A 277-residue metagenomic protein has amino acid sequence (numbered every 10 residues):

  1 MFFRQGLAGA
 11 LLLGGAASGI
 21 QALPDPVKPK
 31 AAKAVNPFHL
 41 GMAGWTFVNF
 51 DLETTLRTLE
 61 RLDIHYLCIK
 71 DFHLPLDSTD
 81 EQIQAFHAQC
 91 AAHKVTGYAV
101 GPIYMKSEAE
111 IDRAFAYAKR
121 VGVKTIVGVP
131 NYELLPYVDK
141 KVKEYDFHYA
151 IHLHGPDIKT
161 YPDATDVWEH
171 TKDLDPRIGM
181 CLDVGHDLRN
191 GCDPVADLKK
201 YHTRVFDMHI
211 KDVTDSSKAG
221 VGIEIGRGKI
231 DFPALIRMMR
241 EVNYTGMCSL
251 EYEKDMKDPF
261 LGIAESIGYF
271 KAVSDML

Functional and structural regions predicted by a protein language model:
F2-H39, V48-L62, A164, T171-L182 (+1 more regions): Histidine-acidic metal/acid-base catalytic patches
G6-L7, A32, T54-L56, H73 (+4 more regions): Active-site acidic/histidine proton-transfer and metal-coordination neighborhood in alpha/beta enzyme cores
F38-G44, L67-I69, G97-P102, I126-G128 (+4 more regions): Hydrophobic faces of well-ordered beta-strands that scaffold small-molecule active sites in alpha/beta enzyme cores
G44-T46, D71-H73, Y132, D212 (+1 more regions): A mature extracytoplasmic/lumenal domain signature
C68, A85-F86, A116-Y117, E144 (+4 more regions): Alpha-helix boundary/capping detector
C68-A85: Glycine-rich, proline-tolerant flexible connector loops at the mouths of alpha/beta enzymes
L76, L135, S217: Short glycine-rich, flexible loops that bind phosphorylated cofactors or substrates
